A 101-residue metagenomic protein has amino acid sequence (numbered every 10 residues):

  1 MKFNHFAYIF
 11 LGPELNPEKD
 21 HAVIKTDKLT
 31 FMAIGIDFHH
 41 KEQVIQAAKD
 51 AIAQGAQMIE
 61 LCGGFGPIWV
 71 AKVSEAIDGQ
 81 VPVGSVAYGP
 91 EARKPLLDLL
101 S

Functional and structural regions predicted by a protein language model:
M1-K19: N-terminal basic/disordered segments at the start of proteins
K2-N4, G55-Q57, G79-V81: Short, well-ordered coil/turn segments that N-cap beta-strands
F6-Y8, M32-I34, E60-L61, V83-S85: Hydrophobic faces of well-ordered beta-strands that scaffold small-molecule active sites in alpha/beta enzyme cores
L11-P13, G64, Y88-P90: Active-site beta-loop-alpha junctions enriched in small/polar residues
K28-E42: Active-site mouth loops of central-metabolism enzymes
E42-A51, G55-P67: Amphipathic, hydrophobic secondary-structure cores in small proteins
P67-E91: Alpha-helix-loop-beta-strand connector modules within alpha/beta enzyme cores
E91-L97: Short, charged, surface-exposed secondary-structure boundary motifs
